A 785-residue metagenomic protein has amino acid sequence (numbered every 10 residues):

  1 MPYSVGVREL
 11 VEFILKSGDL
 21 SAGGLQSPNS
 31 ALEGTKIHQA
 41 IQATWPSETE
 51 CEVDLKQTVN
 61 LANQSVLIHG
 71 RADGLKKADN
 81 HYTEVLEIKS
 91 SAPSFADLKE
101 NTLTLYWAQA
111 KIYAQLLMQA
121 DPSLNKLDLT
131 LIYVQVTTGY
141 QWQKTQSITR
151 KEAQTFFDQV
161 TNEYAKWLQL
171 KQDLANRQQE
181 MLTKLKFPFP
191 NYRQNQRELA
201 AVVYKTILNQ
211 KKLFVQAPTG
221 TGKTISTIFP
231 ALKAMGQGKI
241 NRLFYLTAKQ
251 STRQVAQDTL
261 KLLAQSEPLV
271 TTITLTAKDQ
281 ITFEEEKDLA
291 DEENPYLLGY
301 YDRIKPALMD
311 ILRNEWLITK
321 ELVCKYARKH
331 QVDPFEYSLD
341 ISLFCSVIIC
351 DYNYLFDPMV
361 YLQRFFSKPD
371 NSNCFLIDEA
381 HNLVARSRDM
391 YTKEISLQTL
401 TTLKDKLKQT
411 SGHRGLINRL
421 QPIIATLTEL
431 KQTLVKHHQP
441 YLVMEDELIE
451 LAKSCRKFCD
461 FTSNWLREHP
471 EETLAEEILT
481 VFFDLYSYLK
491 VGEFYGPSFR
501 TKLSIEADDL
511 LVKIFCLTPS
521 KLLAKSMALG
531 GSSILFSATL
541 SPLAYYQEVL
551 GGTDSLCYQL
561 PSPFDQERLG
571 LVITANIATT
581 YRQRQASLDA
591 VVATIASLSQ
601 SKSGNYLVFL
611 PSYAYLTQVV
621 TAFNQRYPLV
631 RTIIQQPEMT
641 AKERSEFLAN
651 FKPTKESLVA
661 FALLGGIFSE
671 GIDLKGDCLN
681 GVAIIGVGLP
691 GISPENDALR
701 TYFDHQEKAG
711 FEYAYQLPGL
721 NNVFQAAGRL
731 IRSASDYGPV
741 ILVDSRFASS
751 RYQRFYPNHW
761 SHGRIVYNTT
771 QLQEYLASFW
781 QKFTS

Functional and structural regions predicted by a protein language model:
M1-K77: Metal-dependent nuclease catalytic cores that hydrolyze phosphodiester bonds in DNA/RNA, characterized by
Q57-T155: Mg2+/Mn2+-dependent nuclease catalytic core
L174-Q216: Conserved pre-motif I regulatory segment
Q179-L182, K186, K239-I348, F356 (+3 more regions): A substrate-engagement module of RecA-like helicase motors
L208-P230: Walker A/P-loop
T227, H330-V347, Y352-C455, A538-G552 (+2 more regions): Signature of the SF2 helicase/ATPase Hel1-core->accessory helical subdomain module
V323-L343, I348, M359-F366, N464-A578 (+4 more regions): A contiguous, basic/glycine-rich beta-loop/short-helix subdomain that forms a polymer-engagement track
A575-A586, P637-A748: Conserved RecA-like P-loop NTPase helicase motor core
